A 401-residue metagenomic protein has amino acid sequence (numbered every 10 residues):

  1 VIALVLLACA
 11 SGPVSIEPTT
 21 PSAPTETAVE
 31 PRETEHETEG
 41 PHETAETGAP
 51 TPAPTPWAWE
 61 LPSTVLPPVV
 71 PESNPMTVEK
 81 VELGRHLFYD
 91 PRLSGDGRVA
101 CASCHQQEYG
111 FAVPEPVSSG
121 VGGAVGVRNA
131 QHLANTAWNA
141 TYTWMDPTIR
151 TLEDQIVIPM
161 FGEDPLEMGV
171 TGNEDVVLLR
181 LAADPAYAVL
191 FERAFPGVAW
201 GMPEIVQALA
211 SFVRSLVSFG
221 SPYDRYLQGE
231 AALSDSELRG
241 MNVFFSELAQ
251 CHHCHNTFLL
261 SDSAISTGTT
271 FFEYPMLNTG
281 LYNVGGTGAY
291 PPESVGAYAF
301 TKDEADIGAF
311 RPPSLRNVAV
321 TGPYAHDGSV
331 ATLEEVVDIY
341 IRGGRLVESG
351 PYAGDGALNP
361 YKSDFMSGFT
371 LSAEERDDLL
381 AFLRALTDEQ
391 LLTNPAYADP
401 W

Functional and structural regions predicted by a protein language model:
L4-V81, G172-L238, N242, S246 (+2 more regions): Post-cleavage N-terminal segment of exported redox proteins
P52-I158, D224-I339, R345-Y352, N394-W401: Short glycine/threonine-rich turn/loop motifs
S119-G123, E167, V177: Short gly/ser-rich anion-binding loops that grip negatively charged ligand groups
E153-G169: Surface-exposed coil loops of outer-membrane beta-barrel proteins
N173-E174, A353-A357: Short, solvent-exposed cationic patches
G356-M366: Short helix/strand-capping connector loops at secondary-structure junctions
